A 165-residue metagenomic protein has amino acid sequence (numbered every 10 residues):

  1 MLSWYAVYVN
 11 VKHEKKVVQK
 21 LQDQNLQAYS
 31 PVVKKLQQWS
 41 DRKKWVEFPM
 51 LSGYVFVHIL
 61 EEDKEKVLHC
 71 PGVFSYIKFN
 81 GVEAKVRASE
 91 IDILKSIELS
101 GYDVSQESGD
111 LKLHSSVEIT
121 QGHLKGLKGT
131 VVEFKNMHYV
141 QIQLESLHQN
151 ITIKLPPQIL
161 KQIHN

Functional and structural regions predicted by a protein language model:
M1-S116, Q141-N165: Acidic-enriched and Gly/Ser
V46, E118-T120, V131: Residues embedded in well-ordered secondary-structure elements
E47-L51, H123, F134: A generic structural micro-feature
L111-L113, T120-L127: Short coil-to-beta-strand transition motifs
L127, H138-V140: Residue-level marker for the onset of beta-strands and adjacent loop->beta junctions in well-ordered domains
L127-E133: Short beta-strand-centered aromatic/proline hotspots
